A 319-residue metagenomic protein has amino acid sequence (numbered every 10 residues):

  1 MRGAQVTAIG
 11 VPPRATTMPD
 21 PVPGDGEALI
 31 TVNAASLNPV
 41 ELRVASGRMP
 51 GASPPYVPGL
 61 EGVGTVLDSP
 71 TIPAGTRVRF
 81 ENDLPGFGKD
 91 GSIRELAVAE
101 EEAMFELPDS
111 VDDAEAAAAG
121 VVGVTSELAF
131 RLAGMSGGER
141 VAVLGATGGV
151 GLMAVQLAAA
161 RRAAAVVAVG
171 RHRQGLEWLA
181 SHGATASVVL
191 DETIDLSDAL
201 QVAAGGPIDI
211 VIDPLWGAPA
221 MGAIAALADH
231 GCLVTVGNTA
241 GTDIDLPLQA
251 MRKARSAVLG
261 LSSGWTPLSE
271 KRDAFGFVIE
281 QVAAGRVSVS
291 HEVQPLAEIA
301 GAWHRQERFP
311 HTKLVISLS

Functional and structural regions predicted by a protein language model:
M1, S269-S319: C-terminal hydrophobic helical "lid"/dimerization subdomain of Rossmann-like NAD(P)H-dependent oxidoreductases
P19-S36, S46-P85: Glycine-rich beta-strand-centered segment in the early N-terminal region that forms part of a ligand/cofactor-binding
R77, R140, A165, G231-C232 (+1 more regions): Short glycine-centered segments of the SAM/dcSAM-binding site in methyltransferase folds
F80-G145: NAD(P)H dinucleotide-binding glycine-rich loop of Rossmann-like/cofactor-binding domains, especially the beta1-alpha1
I93, G170-W178, D243-L248: Short, glycine/polar-rich helix-capping loops at beta-to-alpha or helix-loop-helix junctions that flank or form
A116-E192: Mid-domain Rossmann-like dinucleotide-binding core that forms the NAD(H)/NADP(H) cofactor-binding site
I194-G205: Short amphipathic alpha-helix with an adjacent loop that forms part of the alpha/beta core around
A218-R286, L318-S319: Glycine-rich phosphate-binding loop and adjacent beta-alpha segment of Rossmann(oid) nucleotide-cofactor-binding
